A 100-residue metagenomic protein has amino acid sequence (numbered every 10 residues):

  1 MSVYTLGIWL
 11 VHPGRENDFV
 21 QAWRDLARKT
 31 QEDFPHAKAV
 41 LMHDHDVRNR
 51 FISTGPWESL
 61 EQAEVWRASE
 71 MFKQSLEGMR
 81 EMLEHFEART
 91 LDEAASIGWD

Functional and structural regions predicted by a protein language model:
V3-L10, A39-R67: Short, well-ordered beta-strand segments in beta-rich or mixed alpha/beta enzyme and ligand-binding folds
L10-Q21: Short, surface-exposed ligand-recognition loops at beta-strand->loop->(often short) alpha-helix junctions that present
H12-G14, L60, E93: Generic structural motif
G14, R48, Q74: Short alpha-helical
N17, E61-A63, S96: Residue-level signal for secondary-structure boundary sites
D25-K38, P56-T90: An amphipathic, aromatic/His-enriched active-site/gating alpha helix that lines ligand/cofactor pockets
D92-D100: Short, low-order "capping/linker" segments at domain edges
